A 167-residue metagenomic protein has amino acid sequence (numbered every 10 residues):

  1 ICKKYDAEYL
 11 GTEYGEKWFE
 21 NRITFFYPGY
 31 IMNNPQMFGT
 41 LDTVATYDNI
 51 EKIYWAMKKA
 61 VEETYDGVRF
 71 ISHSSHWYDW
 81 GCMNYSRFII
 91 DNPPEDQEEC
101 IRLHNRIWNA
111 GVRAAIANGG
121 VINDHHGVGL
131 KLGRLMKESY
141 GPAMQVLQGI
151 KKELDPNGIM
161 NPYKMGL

Functional and structural regions predicted by a protein language model:
I1-A110, N118: C-terminal substrate-recognition/cap domain of FAD-linked oxidoreductases
G11-T12, D124, M160-N161: General beta-strand structural signal in soluble alpha/beta enzymes
T46, S86, G111, H126 (+2 more regions): Hydrophobic, well-ordered secondary-structure elements that form the walls of internal hydrophobic environments
K59, R113, G149: Surface-exposed charge patches
W77-D79, I122-R134: Small/polar glycine-rich anion-binding or flexible loop at a beta-alpha turn
V128-L167: Activity-critical C-terminal alpha-helical subdomain
